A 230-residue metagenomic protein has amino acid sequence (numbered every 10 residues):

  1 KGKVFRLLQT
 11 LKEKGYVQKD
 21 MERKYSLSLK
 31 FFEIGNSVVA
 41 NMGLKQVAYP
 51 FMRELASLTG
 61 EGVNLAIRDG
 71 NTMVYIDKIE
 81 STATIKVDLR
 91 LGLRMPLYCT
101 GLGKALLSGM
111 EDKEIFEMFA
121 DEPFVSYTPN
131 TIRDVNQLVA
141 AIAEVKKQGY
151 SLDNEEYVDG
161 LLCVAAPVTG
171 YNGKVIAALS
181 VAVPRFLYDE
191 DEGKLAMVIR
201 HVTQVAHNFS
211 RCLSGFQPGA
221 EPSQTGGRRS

Functional and structural regions predicted by a protein language model:
K1-N41, K45-Q46, R53, C212: N-terminal helix-turn-helix
E33-T84, G109-E114, D121, L138: All-alpha effector-binding/dimerization core of bacterial HTH-type transcriptional repressors
I85-Y157: Short, solvent-exposed recognition segments
L162-A166: Short hydrophobic beta-strand micro-motif common in sensory/regulatory domains
V168-Y171: Sensor-regulatory modules in signal-transduction proteins
A177-S230: Juxtadomain coupling helices with adjacent low-complexity linkers
